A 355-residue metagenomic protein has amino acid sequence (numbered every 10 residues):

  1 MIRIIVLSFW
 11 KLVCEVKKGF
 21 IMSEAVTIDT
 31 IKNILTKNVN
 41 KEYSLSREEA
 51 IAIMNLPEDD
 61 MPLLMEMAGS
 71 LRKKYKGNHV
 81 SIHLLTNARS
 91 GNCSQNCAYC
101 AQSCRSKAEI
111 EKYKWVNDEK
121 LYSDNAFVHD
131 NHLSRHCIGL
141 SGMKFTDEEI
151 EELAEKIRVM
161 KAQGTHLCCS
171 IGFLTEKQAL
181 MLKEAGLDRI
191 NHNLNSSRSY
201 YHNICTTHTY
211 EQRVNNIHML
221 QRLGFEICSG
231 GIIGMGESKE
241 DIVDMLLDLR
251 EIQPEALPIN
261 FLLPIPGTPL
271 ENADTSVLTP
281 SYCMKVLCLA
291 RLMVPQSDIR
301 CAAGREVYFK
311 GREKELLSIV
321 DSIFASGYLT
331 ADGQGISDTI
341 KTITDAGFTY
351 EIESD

Functional and structural regions predicted by a protein language model:
K18-E58, R250-D355: Auxiliary Fe-S-binding modules of radical SAM enzymes
E42, A68, C97, H192 (+4 more regions): Conserved, mostly hydrophobic/aromatic
L63-R105, V116-C137: N-terminal pre-triad scaffold of radical SAM enzymes
C104-D124, V128-N216, E226-G230, E255-N260: Core AdoMet radical
H136, G142-T146, N216-D241, I259-S276 (+1 more regions): Conserved strand-turn element in the central/C-terminal portion of the radical SAM core barrel that lines
E176-L182, G236-D248, V307-S318: Catalytic cores of alpha/beta
